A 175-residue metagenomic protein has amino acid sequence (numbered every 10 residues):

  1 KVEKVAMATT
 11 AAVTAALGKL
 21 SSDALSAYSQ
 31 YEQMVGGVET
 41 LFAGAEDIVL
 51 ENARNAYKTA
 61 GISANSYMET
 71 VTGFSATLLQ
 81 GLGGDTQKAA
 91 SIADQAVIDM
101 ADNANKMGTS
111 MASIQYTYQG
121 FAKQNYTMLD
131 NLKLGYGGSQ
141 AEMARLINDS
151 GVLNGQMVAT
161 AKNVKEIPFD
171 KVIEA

Functional and structural regions predicted by a protein language model:
A6-A60, V71-Q80, I92-A104, S113-A175: Small-residue helix-packing and pore-constriction motifs in hydrophobic alpha-helices
T86: The substrate-binding groove and active-site-proximal loops of carbohydrate-active enzymes, especially glycoside
M107: Surface-exposed, Lys/Arg-rich phosphate-binding patches that contact polyanionic backbones
